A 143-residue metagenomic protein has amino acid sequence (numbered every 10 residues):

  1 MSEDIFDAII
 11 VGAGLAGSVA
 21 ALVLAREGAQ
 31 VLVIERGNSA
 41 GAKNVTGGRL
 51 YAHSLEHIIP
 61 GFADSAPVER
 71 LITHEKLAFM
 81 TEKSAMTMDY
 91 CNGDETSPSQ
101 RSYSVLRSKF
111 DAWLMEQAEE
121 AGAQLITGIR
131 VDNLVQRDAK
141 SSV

Functional and structural regions predicted by a protein language model:
E3-V33: N-terminal Rossmann-like FAD-binding beta1-loop-alpha1 element of flavoenzymes
A13, G17-A20, E69-I72, R107: Structured catalytic core of nucleotide-sugar glycosyltransferases
E27, G37-K83: N-terminal FAD cofactor-binding segment of flavoenzymes
A78-V143: Feature captures the FAD/FMN-dependent oxidoreductase FAD-binding
